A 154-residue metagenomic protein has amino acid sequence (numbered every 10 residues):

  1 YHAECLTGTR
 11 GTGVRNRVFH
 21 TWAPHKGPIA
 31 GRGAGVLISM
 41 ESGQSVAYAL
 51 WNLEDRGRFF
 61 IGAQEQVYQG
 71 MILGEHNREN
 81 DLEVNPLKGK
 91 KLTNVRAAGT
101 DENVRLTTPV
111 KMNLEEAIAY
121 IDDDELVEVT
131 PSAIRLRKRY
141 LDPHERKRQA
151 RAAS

Functional and structural regions predicted by a protein language model:
Y1-S154: Accessory interaction regions appended to the cores of large information-processing enzymes
